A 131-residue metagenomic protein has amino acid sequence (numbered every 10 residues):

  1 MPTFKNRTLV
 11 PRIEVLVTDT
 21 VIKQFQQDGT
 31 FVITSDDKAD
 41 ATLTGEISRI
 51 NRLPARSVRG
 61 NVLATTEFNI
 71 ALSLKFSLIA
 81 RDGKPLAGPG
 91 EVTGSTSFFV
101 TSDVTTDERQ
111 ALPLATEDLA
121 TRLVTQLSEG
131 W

Functional and structural regions predicted by a protein language model:
M1-K23, Q27-T30, S35-K38, R81-D82 (+3 more regions): A structural "domain/chain start" motif
K5, L9-V17, S35, T66-I70 (+1 more regions): Extracytoplasmic/periplasmic, Sec-exported soluble proteins
D28-V32, D37-A87, S95-T106: Surface-exposed short loop/turn segments
E108-W131: Compositionally biased, intrinsically disordered linkers/stalks adjacent to structured regions
